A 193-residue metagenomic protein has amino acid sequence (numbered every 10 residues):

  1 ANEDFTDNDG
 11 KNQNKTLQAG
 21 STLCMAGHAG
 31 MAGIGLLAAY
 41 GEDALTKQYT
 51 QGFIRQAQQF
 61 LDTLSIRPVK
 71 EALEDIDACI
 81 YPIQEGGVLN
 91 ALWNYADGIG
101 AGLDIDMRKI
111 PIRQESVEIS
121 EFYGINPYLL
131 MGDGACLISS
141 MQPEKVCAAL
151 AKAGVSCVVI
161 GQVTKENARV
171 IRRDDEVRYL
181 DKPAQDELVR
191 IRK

Functional and structural regions predicted by a protein language model:
A1-K193: Helix-biased detector of long, well-ordered alpha-helical tracts
